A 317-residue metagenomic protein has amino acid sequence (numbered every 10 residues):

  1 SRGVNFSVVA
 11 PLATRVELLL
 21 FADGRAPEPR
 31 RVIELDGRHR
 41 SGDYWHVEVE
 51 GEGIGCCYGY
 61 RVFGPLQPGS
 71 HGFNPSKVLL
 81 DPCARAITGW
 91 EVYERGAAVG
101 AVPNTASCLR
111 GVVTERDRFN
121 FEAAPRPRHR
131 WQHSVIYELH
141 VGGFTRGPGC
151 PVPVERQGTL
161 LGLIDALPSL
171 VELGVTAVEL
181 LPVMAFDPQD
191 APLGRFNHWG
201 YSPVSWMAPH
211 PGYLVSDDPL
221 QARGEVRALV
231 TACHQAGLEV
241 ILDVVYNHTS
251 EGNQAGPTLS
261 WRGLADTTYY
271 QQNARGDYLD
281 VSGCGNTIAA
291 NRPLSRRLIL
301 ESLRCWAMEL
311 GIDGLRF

Functional and structural regions predicted by a protein language model:
S1, E28-V32, R40-Y44, E50-E138 (+1 more regions): The feature marks proteins involved in alpha-glucan
S1-D36, V49, Y137: Insoluble glucan recognition modules
V4-F6, V16, W45, Y58 (+4 more regions): Residue-level detector of short, conserved catalytic/binding motifs and their immediate flanks
V8-A10, L20, R61-G64, E179-M184 (+1 more regions): Glycine-rich, histidine-containing beta strand-loop boundary motifs that form or position
T14, D43, C56, L109 (+6 more regions): Residues that flank catalytic or metal-binding motifs in active/ligand-binding sites
V47-G53, L214, A228: Signal that preferentially marks extracellular ectodomain short beta-strand elements of beta-sandwich modules
H140-R316: Substrate-binding/active-site clefts of carbohydrate-active enzymes
